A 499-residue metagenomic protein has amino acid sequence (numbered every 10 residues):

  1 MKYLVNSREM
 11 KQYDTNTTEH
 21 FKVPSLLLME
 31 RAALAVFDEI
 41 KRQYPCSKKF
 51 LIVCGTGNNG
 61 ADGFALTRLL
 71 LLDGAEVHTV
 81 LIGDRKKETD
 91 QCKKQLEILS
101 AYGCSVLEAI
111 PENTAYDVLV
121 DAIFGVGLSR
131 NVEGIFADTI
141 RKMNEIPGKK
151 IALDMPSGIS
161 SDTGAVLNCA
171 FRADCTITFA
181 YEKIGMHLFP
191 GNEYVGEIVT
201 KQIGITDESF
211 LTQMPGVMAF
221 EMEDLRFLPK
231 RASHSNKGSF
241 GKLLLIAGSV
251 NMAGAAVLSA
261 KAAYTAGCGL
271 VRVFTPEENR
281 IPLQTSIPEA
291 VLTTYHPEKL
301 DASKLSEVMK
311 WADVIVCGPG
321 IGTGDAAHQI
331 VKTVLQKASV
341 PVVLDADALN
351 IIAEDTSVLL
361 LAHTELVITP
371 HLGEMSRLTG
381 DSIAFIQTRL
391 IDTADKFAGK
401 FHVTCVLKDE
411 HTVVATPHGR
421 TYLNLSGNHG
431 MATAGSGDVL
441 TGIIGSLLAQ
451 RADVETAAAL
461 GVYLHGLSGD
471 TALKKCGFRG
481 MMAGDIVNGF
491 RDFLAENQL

Functional and structural regions predicted by a protein language model:
M1-H78, M186-V342, A346, N350-V367 (+1 more regions): Small-residue (G/A/S/T)-rich helix-start motifs and N-terminal tracts that mark the onset
F37, E88-D90, D117, D162-T163 (+4 more regions): Short Asp/Glu-rich motifs
F37-A122, N131-L153, I330: Nucleotide and nucleotide-moiety/phosphate-recognizing core
G83-K86, P156-S157, E278, A348: Short beta-alpha junction loops
Q91, I135, C169-R172, T275 (+1 more regions): Short acidic-hydrophobic sequence patches enriched in Asp/Glu that either
E97-C104, G125-R130, A290-P297, G427-G430: Short, structured secondary-structure boundary patches
D117-V118, I123-P215: Internal gly/pro-rich beta-alpha loop/helix module that stabilizes soluble enzyme cofactors or their anionic handles
